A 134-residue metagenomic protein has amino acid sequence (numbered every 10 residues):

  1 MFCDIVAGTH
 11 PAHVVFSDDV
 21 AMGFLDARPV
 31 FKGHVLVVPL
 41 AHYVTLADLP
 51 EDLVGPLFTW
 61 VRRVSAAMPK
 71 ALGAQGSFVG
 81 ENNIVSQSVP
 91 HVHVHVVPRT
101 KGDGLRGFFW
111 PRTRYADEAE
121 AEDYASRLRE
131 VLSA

Functional and structural regions predicted by a protein language model:
M1-A134: HIT superfamily nucleotide-processing domains
